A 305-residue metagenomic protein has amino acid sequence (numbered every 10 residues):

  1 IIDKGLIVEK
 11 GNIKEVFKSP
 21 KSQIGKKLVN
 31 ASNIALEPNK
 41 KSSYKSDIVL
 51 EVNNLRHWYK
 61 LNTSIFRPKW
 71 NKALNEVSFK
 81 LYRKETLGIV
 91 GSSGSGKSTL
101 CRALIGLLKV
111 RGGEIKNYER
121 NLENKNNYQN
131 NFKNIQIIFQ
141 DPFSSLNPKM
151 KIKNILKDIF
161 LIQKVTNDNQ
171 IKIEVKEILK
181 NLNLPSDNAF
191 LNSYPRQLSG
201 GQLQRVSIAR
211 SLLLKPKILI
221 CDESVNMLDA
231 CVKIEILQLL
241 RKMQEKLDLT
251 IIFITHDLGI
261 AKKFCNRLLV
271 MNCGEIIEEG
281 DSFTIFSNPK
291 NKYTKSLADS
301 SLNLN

Functional and structural regions predicted by a protein language model:
K10-G11, S19, E279-G280, N288: ABC ATPase "signature
V90-S92: The feature captures the beta-strand-to-loop junction immediately N-terminal to the Walker
I105: Helix-to-loop junction immediately C-terminal to a conserved catalytic motif
G113-N124, N131: Conserved ABC transporter NBD signature motif
L213-K217: A short, proline-enriched helix->beta-strand linker immediately N-terminal to the Walker B motif in ABC-type P-loop
A261-K263: A short, surface-exposed alpha-helical micro-motif characterized by mixed small hydrophobic and charged/polar residues
